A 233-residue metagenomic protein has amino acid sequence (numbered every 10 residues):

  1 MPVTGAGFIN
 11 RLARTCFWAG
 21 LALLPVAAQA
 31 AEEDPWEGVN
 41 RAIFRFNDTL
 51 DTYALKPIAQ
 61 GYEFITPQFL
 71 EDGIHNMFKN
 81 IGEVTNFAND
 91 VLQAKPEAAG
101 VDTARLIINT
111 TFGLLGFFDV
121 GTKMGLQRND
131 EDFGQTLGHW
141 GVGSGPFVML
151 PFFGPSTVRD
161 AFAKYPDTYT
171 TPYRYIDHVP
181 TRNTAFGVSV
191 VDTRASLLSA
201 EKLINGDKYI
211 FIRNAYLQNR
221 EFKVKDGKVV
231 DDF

Functional and structural regions predicted by a protein language model:
P2-F17: Bacterial N-terminal signal peptides that target proteins for export
A19, Y53-P57, N80-V84: Amphipathic, well-ordered alpha-helical segments in soluble domains
L24-A31: Sec/Tat signal peptide C-region and signal peptidase I cleavage site
A31, Q135, W140-F233: A structured, mid-to-C-terminal "fold-capping" secondary-structure block
E32-F46: Short N-terminal segments immediately surrounding and downstream of signal-peptide cleavage
Y53-F69: Membrane interface segments of multi-pass transport proteins and intramembrane proteases
E71-M77: Beta-rich strand-turn-strand
N80-P155: Mid-length scaffold segments of soluble, non-membrane domains
